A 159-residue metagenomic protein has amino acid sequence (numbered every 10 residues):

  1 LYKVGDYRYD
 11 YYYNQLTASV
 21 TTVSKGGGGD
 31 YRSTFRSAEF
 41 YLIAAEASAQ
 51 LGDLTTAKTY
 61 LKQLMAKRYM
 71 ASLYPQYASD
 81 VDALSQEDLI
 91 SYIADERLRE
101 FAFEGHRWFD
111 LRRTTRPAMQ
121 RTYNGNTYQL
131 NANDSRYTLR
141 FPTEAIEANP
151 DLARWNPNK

Functional and structural regions predicted by a protein language model:
Y2-K159: Acidic/polar-rich alpha-helix caps and helix-coil junctions
